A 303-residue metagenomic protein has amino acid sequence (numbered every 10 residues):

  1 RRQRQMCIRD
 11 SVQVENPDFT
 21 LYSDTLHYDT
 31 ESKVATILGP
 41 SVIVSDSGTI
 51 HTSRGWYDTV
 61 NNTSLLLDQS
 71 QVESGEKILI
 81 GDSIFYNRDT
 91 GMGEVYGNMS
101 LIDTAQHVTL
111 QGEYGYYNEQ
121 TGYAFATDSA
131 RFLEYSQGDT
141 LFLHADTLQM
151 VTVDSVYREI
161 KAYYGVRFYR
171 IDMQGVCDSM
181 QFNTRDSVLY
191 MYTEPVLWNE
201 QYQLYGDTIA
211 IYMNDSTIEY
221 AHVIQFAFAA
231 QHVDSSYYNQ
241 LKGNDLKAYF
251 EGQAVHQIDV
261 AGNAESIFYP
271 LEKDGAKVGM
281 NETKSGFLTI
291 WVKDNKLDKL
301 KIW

Functional and structural regions predicted by a protein language model:
R1-R2, Y22-T30, H51-T59, I80-D89 (+6 more regions): Extended lipid/amphipathic-ligand handling interfaces
Q3-C7: Short, small-residue-biased leader/transition segments that mark boundaries at the very start of proteins
R9-Q13, I37-I43, L65-Q71, Y96-L101 (+4 more regions): Transmembrane beta-strand segments that form the barrel wall of outer-membrane beta-barrel proteins
V12, D18, S32, S41 (+15 more regions): Residues at the loop-to-beta-strand transition
E15, D29, L38, D58 (+14 more regions): Feature marks extracellular polysaccharide-active and adherence modules
N16-F19, S45-T49, S74-I78, T104-H107 (+4 more regions): Solvent-exposed loop/turn segments connecting transmembrane beta-strands in outer-membrane beta-barrel proteins
G55, S100, A105-Q106, A130-H144 (+6 more regions): Acidic/polar low-complexity surface segments
R167-F168, Q174, V196-T208, Q225-A248 (+1 more regions): Exposed, low-structure sequence patches enriched in small/polar residues
